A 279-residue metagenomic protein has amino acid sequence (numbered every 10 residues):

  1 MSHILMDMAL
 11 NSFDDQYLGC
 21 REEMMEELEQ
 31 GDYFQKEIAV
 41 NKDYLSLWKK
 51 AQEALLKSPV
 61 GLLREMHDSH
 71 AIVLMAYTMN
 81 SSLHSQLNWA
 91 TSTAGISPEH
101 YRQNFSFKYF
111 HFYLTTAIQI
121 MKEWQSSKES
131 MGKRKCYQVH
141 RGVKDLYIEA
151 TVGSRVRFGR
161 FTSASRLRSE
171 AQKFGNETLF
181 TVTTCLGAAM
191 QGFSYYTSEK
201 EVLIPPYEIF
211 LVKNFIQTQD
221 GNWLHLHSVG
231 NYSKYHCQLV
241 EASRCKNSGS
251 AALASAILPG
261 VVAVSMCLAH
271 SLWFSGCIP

Functional and structural regions predicted by a protein language model:
M1-E26, M266-P279: N-terminal signal peptide
E22, E29-A188: Internal glycine-rich, Lys/Arg-flanked active-site/core loops of soluble domains
E27-G31, C245-K246: Extracellular/mature segments of secreted proteins
G153-S154, N176-E177, F193-Y195, Q238-L239: Short coil/turn segments at secondary-structure boundaries
C185-M190, S194, E199: Short coil-to-beta transition motif at edge beta-strands of beta-rich domains
Y195-S248: Compact beta-sheet-dominated globular domain cores
Q238, A242, G260-L268: Long, charged low-complexity regulatory segments
A242-G260: C-terminal GPI-anchoring signal of eukaryotic secretory precursors
